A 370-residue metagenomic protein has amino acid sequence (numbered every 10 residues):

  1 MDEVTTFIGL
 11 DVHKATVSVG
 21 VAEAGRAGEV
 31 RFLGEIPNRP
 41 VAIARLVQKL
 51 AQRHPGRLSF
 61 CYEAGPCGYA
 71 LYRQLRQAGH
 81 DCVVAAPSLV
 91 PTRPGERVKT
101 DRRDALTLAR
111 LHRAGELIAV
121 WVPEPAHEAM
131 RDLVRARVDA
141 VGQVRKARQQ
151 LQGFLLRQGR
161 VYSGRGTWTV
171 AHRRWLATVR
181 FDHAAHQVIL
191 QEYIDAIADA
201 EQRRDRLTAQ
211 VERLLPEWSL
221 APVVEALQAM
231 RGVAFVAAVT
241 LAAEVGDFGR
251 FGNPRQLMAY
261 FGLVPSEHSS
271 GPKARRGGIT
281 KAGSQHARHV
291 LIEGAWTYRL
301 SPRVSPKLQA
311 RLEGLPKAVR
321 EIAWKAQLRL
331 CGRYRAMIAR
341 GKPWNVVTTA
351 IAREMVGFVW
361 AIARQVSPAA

Functional and structural regions predicted by a protein language model:
M1-A370: A detector of single, family-specific signature residues that are central to catalytic or substrate-handling motifs
